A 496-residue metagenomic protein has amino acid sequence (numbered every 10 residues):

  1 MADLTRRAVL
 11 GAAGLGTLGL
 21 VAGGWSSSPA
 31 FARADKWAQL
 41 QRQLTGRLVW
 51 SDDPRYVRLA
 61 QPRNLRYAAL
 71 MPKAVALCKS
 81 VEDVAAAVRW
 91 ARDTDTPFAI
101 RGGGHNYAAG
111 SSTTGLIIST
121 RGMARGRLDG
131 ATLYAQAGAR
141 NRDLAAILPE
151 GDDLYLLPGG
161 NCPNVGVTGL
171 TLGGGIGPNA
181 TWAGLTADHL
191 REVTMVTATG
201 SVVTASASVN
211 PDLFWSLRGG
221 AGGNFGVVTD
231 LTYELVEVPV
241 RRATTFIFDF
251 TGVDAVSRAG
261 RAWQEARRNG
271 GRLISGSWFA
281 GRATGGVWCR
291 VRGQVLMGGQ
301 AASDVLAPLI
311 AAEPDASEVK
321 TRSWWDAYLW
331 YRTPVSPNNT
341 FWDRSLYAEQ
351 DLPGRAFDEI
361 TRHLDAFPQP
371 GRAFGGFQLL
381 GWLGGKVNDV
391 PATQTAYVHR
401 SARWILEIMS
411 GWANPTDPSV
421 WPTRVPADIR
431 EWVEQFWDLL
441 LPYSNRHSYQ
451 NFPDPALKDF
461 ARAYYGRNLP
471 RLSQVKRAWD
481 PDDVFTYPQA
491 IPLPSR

Functional and structural regions predicted by a protein language model:
A2-R496: Soluble FAD-dependent oxygen oxidases
